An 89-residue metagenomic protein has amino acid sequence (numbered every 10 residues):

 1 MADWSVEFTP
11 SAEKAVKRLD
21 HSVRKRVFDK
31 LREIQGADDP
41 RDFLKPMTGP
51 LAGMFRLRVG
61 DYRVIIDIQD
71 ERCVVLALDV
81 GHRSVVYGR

Functional and structural regions predicted by a protein language model:
M1-P10, H21, K25, R41 (+2 more regions): Enriched for short, Lys/Arg-rich terminal
R32-L57: A short, surface-exposed loop/turn module that caps and links secondary-structure elements
